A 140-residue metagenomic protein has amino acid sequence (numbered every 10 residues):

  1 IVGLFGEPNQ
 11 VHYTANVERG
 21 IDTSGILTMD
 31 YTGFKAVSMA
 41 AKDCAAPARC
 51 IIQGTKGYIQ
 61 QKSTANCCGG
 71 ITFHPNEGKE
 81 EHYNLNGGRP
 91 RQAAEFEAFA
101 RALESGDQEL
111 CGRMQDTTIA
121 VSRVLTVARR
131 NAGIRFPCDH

Functional and structural regions predicted by a protein language model:
V2, P90-E97, D116-I119: A structural signal for well-ordered alpha-helical segments within the folded catalytic domains of diverse enzymes
V2-C68, N86, F96-G106: Contiguous beta-strand/loop segments that form the cofactor/metal-binding neighborhood of enzyme cores
I21, A46, A93, G112 (+1 more regions): Loop/helix-junction capping segments adjacent to catalytic residues or to phosphate/diphosphate-binding pockets
I26-K35, H82-Y83, L125-R135: Short, charged low-complexity intrinsically disordered segments located at boundaries of structured domains
V37, R91, D139-H140: Short, basic, helix/turn surface patches
C67-E81, G87-A98: Interdomain hinge/lid region at the active-site interface of Rossmann-like NAD(P)-dependent oxidoreductases
N84-G88, R113-D116: A general boundary/transition motif marking the beginning of the first structured unit of a protein
A98-H140: C-terminal helix-rich "cap/oligomerization" subdomain common to oxidoreductases
